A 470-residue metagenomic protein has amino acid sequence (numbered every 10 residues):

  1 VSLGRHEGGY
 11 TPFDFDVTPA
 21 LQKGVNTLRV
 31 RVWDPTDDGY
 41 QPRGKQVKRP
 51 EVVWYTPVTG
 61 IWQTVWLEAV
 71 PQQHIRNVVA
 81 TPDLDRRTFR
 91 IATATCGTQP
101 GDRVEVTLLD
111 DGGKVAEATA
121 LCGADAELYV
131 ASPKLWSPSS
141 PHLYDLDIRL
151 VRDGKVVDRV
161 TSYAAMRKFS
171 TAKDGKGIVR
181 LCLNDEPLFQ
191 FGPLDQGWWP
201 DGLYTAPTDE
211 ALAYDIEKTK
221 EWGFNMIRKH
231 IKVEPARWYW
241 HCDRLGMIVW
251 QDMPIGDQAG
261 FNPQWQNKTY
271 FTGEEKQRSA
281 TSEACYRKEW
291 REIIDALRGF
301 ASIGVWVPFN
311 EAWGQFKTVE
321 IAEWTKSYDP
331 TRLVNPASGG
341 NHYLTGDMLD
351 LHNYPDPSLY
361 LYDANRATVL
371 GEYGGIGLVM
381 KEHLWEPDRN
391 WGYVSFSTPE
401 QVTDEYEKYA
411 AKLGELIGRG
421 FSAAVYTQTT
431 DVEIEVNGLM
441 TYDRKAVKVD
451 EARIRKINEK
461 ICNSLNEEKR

Functional and structural regions predicted by a protein language model:
V1-H74, T98, D111, V233-E234 (+2 more regions): Accessory beta-strand-rich segments of carbohydrate-active enzymes
S2-G4, V115, L188: Short hydrophobic beta-strand segments in globular cytosolic domains
L21-V25, G39-Y40, L128-L143: Short glycine/proline/serine/threonine-rich loop/turn segments at secondary-structure transition edges
T27-V30, P141-R152: Short, aromatic- and glycine-rich surface loops/edge beta-strands on solvent-exposed regions
W33-P100, Y163-T171, R180, W290-I293 (+1 more regions): Non-catalytic, glycine-rich low-complexity segments
V78-V79, D147-T219, W240, K460 (+1 more regions): N-terminal carbohydrate-binding accessory modules
T88-A120, A126, L146-I148: Beta-strand-rich binding/interaction modules
I216-K218, M226-N458, S464-E467: Substrate-binding/catalytic cleft of secreted carbohydrate-active enzymes, primarily glycoside hydrolases
